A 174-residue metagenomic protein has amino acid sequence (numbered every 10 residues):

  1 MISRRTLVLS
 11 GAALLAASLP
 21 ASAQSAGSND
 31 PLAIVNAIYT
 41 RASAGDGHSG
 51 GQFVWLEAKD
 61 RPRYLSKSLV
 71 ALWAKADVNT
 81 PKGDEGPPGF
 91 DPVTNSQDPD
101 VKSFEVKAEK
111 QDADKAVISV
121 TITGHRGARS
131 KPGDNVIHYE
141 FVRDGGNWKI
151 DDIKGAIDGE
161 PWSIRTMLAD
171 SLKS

Functional and structural regions predicted by a protein language model:
R4-V8: N-terminal export leaders
G11-A12: Sec-dependent signal peptide hydrophobic core
S18-P20: N-terminal signal peptide c-region/cleavage motif recognized by signal peptidases
S25-E85: Core segments of small alpha/beta cavity-forming domains
Y64-P132: Surface-exposed, charged secondary-structure patches
E105-A108, V136-V142: Hydrophobic/aromatic beta-strand elements that line small-molecule binding cavities or substrate pockets in beta-rich
K115, H125-N135, D144, K149-S174: Low-complexity, intrinsically disordered terminal/linker segments enriched in charged and Gly/Pro repeats
